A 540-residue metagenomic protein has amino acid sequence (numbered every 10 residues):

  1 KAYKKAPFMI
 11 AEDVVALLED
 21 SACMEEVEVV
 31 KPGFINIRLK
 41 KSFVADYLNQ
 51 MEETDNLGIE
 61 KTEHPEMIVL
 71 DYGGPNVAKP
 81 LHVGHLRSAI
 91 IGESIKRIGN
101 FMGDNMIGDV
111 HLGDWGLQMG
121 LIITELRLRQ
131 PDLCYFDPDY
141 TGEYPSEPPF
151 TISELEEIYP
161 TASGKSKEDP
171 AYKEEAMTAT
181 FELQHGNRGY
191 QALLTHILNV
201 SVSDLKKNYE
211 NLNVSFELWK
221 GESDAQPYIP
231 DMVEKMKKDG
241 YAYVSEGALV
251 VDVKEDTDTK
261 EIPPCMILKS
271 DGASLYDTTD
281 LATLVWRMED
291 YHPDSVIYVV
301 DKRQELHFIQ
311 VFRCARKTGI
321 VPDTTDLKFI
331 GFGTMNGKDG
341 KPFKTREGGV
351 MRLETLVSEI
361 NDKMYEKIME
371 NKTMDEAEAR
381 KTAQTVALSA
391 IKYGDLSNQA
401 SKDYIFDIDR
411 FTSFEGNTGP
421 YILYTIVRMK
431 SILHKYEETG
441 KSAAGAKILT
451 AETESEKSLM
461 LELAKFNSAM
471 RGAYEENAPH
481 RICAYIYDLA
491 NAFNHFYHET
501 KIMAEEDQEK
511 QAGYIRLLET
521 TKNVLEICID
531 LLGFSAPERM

Functional and structural regions predicted by a protein language model:
K1-A45, L57-M540: Non-catalytic interaction-recognition regions
D13-V14, Q50-E52: Short amphipathic alpha-helices in soluble, non-transmembrane regions that often serve as interface/regulatory elements
